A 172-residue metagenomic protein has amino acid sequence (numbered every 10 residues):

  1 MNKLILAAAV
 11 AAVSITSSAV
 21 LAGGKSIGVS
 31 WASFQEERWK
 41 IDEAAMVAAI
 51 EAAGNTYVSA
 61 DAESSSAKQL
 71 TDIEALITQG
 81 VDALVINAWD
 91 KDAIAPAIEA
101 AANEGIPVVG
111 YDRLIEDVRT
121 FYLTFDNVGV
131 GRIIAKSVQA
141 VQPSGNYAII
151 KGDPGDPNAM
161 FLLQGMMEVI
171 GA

Functional and structural regions predicted by a protein language model:
K3-I5, A9, V20-A172: A residue-level marker of the well-folded mature domains of exported/periplasmic proteins
